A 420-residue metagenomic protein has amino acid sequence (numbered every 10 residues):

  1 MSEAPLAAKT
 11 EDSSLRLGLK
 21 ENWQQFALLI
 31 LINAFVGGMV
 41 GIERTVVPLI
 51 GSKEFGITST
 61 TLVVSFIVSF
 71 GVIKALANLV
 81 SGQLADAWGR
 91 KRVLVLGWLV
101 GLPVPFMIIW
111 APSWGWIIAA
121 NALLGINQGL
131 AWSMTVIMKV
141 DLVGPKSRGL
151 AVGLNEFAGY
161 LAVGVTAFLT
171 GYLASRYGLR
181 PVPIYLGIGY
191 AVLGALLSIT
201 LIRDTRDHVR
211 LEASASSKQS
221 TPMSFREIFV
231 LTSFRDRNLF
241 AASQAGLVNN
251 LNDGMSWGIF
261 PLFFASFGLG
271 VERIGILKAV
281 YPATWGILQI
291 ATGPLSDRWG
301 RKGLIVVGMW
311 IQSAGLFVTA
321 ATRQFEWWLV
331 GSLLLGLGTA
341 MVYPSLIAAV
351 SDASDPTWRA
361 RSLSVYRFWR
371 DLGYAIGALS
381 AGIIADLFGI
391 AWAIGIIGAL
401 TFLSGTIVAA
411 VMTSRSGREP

Functional and structural regions predicted by a protein language model:
E3-W23, D207-A242: Juxtamembrane intracellular "pre-TM" segments in multi-pass secondary transporters
K20-G71, N238-A245, N249-F267: Helix-loop boundary and gating motifs at the non-cytosolic
G71-L79, G164, P282-I290, Y374-A375: Residue-level signature of mid-helix packing/kink "hotspots" within the transmembrane helices of 12-pass Major
A77-G89, A174, L288-G300, A385: Helix-to-loop junctions at the C-terminal end of transmembrane segments in multipass secondary transporters
L99-P112, I311-R323: C-terminal ends and interior cores of transmembrane alpha-helices in multi-pass membrane transporters/permeases
A120-Y160, A348-A349: Cytoplasmic helix-loop-helix junction between adjacent transmembrane helices in 12-TM secondary transporters
V182-I199, I394-A410: Symmetry-related core transmembrane helices of the 12-TM Major Facilitator Superfamily/SLC fold
